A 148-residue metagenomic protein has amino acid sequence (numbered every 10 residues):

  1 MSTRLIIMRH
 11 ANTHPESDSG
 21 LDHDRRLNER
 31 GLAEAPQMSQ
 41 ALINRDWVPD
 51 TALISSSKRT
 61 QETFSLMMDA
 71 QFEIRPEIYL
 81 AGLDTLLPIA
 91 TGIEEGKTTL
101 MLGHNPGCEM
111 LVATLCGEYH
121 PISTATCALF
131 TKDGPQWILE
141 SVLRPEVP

Functional and structural regions predicted by a protein language model:
S2-D84, Y119-T126: Active-site-proximal alpha-helix that buttresses catalytic centers in soluble enzyme cores
A11-N12, K58, I78, N105-G107 (+2 more regions): Short, flexible active-site-adjacent loop segments at beta-strand->alpha-helix junctions, enriched in small/polar
M67-F72, E95-K97, C116-E118, D133-P135: Short glycine/proline-enriched coil/turn segments at helix->beta-strand junctions
Y79-E95: Short phosphate-binding loop-to-helix
G92-L100, N105-T126: Non-DNA-binding regulatory cores of transcription-related proteins, predominantly C-terminal effector-binding
C116-E140, P145-P148: Domain-level recognition of soluble alpha/beta enzyme cores, biased toward histidine phosphatases/phosphomutases
